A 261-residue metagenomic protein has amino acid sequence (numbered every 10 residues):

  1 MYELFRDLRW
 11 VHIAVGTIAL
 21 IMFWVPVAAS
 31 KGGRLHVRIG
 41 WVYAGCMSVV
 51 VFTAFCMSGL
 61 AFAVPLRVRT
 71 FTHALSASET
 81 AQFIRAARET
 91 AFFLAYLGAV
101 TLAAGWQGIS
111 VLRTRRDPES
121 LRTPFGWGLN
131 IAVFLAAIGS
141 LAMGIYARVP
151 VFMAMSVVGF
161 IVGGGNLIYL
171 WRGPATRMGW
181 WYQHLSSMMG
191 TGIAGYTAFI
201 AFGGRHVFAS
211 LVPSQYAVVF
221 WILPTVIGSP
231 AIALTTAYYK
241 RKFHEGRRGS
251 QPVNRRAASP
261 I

Functional and structural regions predicted by a protein language model:
M1-I261: Alpha-helical membrane insertion/targeting regions
